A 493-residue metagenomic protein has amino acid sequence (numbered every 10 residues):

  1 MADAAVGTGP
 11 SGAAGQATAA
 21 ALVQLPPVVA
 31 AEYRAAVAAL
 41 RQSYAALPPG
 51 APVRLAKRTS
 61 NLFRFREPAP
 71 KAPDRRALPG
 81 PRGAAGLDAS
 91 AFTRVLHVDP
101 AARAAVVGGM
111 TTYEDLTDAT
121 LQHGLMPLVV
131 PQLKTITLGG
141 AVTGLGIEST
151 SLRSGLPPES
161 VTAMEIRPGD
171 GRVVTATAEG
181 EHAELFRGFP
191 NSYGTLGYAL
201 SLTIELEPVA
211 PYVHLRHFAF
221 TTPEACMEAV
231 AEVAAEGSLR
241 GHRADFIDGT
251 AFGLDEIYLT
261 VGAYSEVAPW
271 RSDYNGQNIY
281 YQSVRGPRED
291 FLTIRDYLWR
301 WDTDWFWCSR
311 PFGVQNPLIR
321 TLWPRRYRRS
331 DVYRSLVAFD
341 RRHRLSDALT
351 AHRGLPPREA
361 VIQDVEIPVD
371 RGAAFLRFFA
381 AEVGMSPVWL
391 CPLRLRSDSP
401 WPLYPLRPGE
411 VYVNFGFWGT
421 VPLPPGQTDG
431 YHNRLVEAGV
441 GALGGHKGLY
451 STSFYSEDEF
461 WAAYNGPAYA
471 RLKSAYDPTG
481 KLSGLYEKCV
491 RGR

Functional and structural regions predicted by a protein language model:
M1-R493: Noncatalytic alpha-helical scaffold of FAD-dependent oxidoreductases
